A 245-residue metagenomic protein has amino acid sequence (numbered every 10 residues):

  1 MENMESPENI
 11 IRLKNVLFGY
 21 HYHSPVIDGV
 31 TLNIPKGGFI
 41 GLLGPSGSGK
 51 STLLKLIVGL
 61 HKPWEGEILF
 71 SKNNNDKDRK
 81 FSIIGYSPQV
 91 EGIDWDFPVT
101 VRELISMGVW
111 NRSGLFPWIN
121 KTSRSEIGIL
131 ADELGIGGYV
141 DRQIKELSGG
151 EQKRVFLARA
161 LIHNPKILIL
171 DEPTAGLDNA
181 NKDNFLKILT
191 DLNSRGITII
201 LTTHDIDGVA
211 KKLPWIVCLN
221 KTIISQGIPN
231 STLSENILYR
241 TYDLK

Functional and structural regions predicted by a protein language model:
E2-L13, L17-G29, D94: A short, flexible loop at the N-terminus of ABC-type nucleotide-binding domains that lies
V58: Helix-to-loop junction immediately C-terminal to a conserved catalytic motif
S106, K121-Y139: Conserved ABC ATPase "signature" region
Q143-L147, E151: Conserved ABC ATPase signature
L168-D171: Catalytic Walker B motif of ABC-type/P-loop ATPase nucleotide-binding domains
T203-H204: H-loop/switch region of ABC-family ATPase nucleotide-binding domains
W215-P229: H-loop (His-switch) and adjacent beta-strand-loop-beta switch element of ABC-type ATPase nucleotide-binding domains
